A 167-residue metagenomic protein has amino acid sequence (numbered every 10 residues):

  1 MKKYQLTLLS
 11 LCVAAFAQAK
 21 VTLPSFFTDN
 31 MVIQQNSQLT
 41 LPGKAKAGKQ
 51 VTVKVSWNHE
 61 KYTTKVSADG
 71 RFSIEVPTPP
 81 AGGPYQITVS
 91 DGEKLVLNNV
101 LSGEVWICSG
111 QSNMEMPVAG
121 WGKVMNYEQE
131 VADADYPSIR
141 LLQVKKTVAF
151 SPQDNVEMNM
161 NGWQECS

Functional and structural regions predicted by a protein language model:
K2-L9: Sec-dependent signal peptide recognition, specifically the positively charged N-region followed immediately by
S10-Q18: Hydrophobic h-region of N-terminal signal peptides that target proteins for export in Gram-negative bacteria
K20-S167: Cell-envelope and extracellular/periplasmic
